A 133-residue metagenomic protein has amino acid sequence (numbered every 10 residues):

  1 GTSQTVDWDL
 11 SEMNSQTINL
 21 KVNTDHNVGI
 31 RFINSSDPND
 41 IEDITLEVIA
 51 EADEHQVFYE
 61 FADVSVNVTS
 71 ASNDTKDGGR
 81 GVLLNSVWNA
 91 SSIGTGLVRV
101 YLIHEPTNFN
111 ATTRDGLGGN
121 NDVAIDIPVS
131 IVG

Functional and structural regions predicted by a protein language model:
G1-G133: First exposed extracellular module after export/assembly in secreted or surface-exposed proteins
